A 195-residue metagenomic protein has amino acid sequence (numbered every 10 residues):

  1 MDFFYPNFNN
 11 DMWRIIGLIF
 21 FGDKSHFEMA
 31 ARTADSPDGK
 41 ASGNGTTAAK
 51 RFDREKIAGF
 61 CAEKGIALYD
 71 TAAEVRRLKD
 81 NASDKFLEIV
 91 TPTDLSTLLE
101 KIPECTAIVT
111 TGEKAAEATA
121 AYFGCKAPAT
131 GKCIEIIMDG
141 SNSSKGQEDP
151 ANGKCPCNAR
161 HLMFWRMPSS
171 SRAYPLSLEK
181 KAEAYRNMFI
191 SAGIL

Functional and structural regions predicted by a protein language model:
M1-L87: Short, surface-exposed acidic-centric catalytic microdomains
P6-F8, I15, K79-S96, A120-L195: C-terminal capping/extension of enzyme domains
K24-S25, T106-A107, A127: Secondary-structure boundary/capping signal
P37, G43, T111, E117 (+1 more regions): Compositionally biased regions
G59-C61, K101, C157: Generic structural signal for beta-strand residues in well-ordered domains
E63-Y122: Internal catalytic-core helix/loop-beta-alpha segment that presents or stabilizes conserved functional determinants
